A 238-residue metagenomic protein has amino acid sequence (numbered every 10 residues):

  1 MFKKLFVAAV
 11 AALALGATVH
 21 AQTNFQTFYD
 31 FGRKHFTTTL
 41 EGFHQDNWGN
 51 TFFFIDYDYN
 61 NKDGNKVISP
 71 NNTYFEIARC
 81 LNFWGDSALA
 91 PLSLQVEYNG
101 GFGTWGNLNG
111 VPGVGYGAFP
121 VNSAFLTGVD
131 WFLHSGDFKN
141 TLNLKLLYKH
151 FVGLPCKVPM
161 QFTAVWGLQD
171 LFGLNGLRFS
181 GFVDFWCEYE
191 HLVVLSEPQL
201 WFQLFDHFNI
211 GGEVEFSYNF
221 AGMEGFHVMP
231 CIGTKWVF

Functional and structural regions predicted by a protein language model:
K4-L15: Sec-dependent N-terminal signal peptides
G16-A21: Sec/Tat signal peptide C-region and signal peptidase I cleavage site
T23, W48-F53, W84-L92, S135-L144 (+2 more regions): Repeated loop/turn-to-beta-strand initiation elements of outer-membrane beta-barrel proteins
T27-Y29, F53-Y57, L94-G100, L144-Y148 (+2 more regions): Transmembrane beta-barrel strands of outer-membrane/channel proteins
D30-F36, N60-N72, F102-N107, G117-S123 (+3 more regions): Solvent-exposed loop/turn segments connecting transmembrane beta-strands in outer-membrane beta-barrel proteins
L40, I77, T127-V129, F162-W166 (+2 more regions): Membrane-embedded beta-strands of outer-membrane beta-barrel proteins, especially the hydrophobic/small aromatic
K145-N209, E215-N219, W236-F238: Outer-membrane beta-barrel transmembrane domain signature
H227-F238: Outer-membrane beta-barrel "beta-signal"
